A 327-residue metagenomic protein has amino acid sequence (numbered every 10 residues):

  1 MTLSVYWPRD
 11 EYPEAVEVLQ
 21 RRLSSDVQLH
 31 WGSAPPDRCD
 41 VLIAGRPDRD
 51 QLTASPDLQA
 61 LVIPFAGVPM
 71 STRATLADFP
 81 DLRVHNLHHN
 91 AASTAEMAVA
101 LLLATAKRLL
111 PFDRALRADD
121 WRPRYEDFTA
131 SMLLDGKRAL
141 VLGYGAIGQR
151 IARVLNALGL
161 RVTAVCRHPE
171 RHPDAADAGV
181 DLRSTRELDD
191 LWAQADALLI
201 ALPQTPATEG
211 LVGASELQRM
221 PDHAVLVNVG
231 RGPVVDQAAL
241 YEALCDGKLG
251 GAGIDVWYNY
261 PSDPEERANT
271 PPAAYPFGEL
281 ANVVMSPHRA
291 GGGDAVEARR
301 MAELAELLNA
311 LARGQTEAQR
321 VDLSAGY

Functional and structural regions predicted by a protein language model:
M1-V41, R161: N-terminal glycine-/charge-rich "phosphate-binding" loop or analogous flexible N-terminal tail
D37-R38, D57, A193-Q194, R219-D222 (+1 more regions): Alpha-helix C-terminal capping/helix-to-coil transition sites in glycosyltransferase folds
D40-R117, S131: Phosphate/diphosphate ligand-binding glycine-rich loop within oxidoreductases
P47, A66, C166, L202-Q204 (+2 more regions): Short glycine-/small-residue-rich Rossmann-like dinucleotide-binding loops
D48-D57, R73-T75, A207-L226: Rossmann-fold NAD(P) dinucleotide-binding segment
A95-R114, N156-L160, A302-Q315: Oxidoreductase and adenylate-handling cofactor-binding alpha/beta cores
T129-D222: Rossmann-like dinucleotide/phosphate-binding beta-alpha-beta segment
H223, G230-Y327: Rossmann-like dinucleotide-binding domain for NAD(H)/NADP(H)
